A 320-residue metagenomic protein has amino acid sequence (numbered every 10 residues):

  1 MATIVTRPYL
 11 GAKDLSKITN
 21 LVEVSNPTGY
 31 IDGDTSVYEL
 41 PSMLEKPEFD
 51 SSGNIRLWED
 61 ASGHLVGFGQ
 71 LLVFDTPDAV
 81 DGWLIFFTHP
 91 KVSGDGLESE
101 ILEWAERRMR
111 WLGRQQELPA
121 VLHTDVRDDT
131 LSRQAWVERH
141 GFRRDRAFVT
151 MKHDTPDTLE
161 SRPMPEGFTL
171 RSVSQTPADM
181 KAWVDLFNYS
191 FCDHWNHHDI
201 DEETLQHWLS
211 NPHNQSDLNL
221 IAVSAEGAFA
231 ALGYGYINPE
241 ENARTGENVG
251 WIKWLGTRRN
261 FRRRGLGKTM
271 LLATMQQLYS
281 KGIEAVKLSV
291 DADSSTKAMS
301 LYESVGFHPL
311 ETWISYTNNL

Functional and structural regions predicted by a protein language model:
M1-K13, T19-N20, V24, T28-G29 (+2 more regions): Conserved N-terminal entry element of GNAT/NAT acetyltransferase domains
G29-E48, G69-P77, H194-L255: A conserved beta-strand-loop-helix scaffold within acyl/acetyltransferase catalytic domains
N54-L57, L218-I221, L272: Hydrophobic beta-strand residues of extracellular immunoglobulin-like
V73-G167, I314-N318: Acyl-donor-binding surface of acyltransferase catalytic domains
L84, L122-T124, I252, V286-V290: Conserved hydrophobic beta-strand within the GNAT/NAT acetyltransferase core sheet that lines the active-site cleft
G94-R110, W254-T257, R263-S280, A285 (+1 more regions): Conserved acetyl-CoA-binding loop-helix of GNAT-fold acetyltransferases
R133-V137, Y302, F307: Conserved active-site tyrosine of GNAT-family acetyltransferases
V149-R171, E284-M299, V305-L320: C-terminal "cap" of GNAT-fold acetyltransferases
